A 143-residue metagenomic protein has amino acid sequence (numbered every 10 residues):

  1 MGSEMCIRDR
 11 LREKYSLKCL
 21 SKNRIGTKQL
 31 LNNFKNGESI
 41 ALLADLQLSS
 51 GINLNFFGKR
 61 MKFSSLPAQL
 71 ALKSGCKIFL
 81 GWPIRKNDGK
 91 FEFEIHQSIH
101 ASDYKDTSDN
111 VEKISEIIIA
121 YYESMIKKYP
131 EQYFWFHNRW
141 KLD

Functional and structural regions predicted by a protein language model:
M1-I7: Short, small-residue-biased leader/transition segments that mark boundaries at the very start of proteins
R8, R12-S16: Membrane-proximal helix-turn-helix segments that form the acceptor-binding/catalytic region of lipid-linked
K18-K22: Short acidic-hydrophobic, aromatic-tinged amphipathic segments that line or gate anion-handling sites
R24-D143: Non-catalytic C-terminal accessory region of glycerolipid acyltransferases and related lyso-lipid remodeling enzymes
